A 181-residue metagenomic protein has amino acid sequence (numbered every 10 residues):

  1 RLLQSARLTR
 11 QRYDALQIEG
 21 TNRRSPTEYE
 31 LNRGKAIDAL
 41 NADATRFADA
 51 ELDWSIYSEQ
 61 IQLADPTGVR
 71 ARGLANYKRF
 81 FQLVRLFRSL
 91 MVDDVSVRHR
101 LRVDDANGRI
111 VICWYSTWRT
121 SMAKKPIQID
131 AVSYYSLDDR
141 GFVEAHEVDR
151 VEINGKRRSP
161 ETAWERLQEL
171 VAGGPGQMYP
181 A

Functional and structural regions predicted by a protein language model:
R1-A181: C-terminal and inter-domain tail/linker signature
